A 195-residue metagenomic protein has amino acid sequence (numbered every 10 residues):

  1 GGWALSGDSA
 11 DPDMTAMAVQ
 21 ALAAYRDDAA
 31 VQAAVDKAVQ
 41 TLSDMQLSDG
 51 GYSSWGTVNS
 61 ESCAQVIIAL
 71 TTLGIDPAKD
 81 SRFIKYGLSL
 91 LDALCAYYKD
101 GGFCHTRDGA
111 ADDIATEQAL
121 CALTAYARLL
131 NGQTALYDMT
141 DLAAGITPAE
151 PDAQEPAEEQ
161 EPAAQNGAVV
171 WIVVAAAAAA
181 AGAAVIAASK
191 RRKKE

Functional and structural regions predicted by a protein language model:
G1-A34, L47-F83, C104-N131: An alpha-helical repeat/solenoid feature that recognizes helix-turn-helix modules
G1-A4, A33-G51, F83-C104, M139-P148: Long, well-ordered core segments of solenoidal/helical folds
D36, Q40, V170-A175, I186: N-terminal non-cleavable signal-anchor helices
S89-A93, C104-E161: Terminal, non-catalytic domain-edge segments
L90, V174-A177, K194-E195: Sec-dependent N-terminal signal peptides
E155-A177: Extracellular Ser/Thr-rich, low-complexity/disordered mucin-like segments
A179-E195: C-terminal membrane-anchoring or membrane-association module
